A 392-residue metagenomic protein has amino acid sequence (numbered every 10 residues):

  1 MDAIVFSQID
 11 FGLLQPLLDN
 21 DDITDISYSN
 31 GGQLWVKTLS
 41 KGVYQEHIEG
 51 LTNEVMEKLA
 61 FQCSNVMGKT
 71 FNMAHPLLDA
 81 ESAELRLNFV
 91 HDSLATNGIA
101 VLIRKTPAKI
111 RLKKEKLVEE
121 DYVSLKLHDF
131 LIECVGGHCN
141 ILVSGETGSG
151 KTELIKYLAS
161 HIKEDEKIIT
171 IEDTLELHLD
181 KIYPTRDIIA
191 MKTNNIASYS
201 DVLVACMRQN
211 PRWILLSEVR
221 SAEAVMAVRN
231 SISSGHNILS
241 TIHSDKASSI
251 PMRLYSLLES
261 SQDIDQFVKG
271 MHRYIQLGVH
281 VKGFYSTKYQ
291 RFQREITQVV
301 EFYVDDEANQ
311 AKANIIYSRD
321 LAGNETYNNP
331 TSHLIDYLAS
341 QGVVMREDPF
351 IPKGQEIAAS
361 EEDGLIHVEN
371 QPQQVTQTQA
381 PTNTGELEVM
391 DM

Functional and structural regions predicted by a protein language model:
M1-D10, R291-M392: NTP-binding/hydrolysis catalytic cores, primarily Walker-type P-loop NTPases
M1-Y44: N-terminal anchoring/assembly modules that precede and organize ATP-driven motor systems
W35-K37, K41-G137: P-loop NTP-binding catalytic core
I141, Y157-G270: Switch/coupling sub-region of P-loop NTPases
E146-T147: The conserved Walker
K151: Conserved lysine of the Walker
S233-A313: Replace "adjacent to P-loop NTPase cores in ATP/GTP-dependent enzymes" with "adjacent to NTP-binding cores
